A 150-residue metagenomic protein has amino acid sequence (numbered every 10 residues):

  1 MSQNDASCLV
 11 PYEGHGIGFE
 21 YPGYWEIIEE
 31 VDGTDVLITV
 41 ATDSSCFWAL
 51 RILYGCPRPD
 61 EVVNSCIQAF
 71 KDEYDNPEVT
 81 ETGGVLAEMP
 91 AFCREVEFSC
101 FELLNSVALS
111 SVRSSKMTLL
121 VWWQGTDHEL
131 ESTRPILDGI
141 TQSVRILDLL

Functional and structural regions predicted by a protein language model:
S2-E29: N-terminal "mature-domain start" segment
Q3, I27-L120, G125-E129: Conserved polar/disulfide-associated segments of primarily extracytoplasmic proteins
G16-Y21, W48-R51, R145: Short beta-strand segments and strand-loop junctions that repeat across beta-rich extracellular domains
W25, L120-L150: Surface-exposed amphipathic alpha-helical segments
